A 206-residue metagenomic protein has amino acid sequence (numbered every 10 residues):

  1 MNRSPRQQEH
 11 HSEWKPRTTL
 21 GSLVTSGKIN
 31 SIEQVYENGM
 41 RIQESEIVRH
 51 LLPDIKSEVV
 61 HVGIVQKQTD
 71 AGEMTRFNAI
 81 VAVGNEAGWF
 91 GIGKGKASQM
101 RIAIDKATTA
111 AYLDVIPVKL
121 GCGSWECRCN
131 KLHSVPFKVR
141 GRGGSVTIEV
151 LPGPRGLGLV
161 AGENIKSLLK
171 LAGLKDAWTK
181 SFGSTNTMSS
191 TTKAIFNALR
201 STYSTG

Functional and structural regions predicted by a protein language model:
M1-G206: Ribosome-associated RNA-binding proteins
